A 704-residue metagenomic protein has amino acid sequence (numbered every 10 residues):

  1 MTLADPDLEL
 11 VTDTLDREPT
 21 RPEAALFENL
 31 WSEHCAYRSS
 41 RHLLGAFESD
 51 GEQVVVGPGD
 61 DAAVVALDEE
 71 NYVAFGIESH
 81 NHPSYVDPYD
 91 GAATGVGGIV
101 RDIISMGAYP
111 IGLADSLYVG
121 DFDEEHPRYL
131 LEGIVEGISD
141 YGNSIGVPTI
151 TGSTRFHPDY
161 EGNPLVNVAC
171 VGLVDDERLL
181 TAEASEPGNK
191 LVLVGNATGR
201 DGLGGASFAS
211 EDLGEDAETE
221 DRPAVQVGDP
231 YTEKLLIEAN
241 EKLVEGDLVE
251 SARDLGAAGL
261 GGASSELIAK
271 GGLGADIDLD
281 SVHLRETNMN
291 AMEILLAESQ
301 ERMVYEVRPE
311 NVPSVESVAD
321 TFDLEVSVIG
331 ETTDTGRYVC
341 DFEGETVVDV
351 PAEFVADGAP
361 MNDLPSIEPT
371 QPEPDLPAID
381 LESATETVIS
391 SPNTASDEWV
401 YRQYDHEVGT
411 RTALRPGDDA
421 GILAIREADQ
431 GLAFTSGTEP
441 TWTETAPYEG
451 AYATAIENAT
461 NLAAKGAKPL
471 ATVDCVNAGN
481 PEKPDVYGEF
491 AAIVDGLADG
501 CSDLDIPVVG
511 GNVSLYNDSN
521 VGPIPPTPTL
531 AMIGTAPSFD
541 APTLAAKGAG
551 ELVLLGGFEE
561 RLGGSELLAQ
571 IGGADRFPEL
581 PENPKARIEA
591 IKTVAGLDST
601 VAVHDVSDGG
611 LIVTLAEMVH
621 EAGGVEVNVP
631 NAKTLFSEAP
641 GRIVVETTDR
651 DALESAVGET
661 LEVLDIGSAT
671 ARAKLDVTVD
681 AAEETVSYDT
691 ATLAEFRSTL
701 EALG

Functional and structural regions predicted by a protein language model:
M1-T2: Charged, compositionally biased N-terminal leader segments and the immediate start of the first structured element
D5-A24, N163-P164, G256-V388, G500 (+3 more regions): Glycine-/charge-enriched secondary-structure boundary and capping motifs
L10-V11, P19, L26, E449 (+2 more regions): Extended alpha-helical targeting/anchoring segments, especially N-terminal organellar/secretory targeting helices
F27, G95-D102, A239-L243, A263-I268 (+2 more regions): Buried hydrophobic packing segments
L30-K234, A275-L279, A297, I379 (+4 more regions): Glycine-rich phosphate/pyrophosphate-binding loop regions near the starts of catalytic domains
E218, G274-S281, A453, R576-K585 (+2 more regions): Gly/Ser/Thr-rich active-site loops/lids in small-molecule metabolic enzymes that frequently grip phosphoryl groups
T219-A257, D575-I612: Polyanion-binding loop/helix "lid" in catalytic or ligand-binding cores
M361-D375, L554, G563-E589: Segments adjacent to and within acyl-thioester-processing domains across lipid and secondary-metabolism enzymes
